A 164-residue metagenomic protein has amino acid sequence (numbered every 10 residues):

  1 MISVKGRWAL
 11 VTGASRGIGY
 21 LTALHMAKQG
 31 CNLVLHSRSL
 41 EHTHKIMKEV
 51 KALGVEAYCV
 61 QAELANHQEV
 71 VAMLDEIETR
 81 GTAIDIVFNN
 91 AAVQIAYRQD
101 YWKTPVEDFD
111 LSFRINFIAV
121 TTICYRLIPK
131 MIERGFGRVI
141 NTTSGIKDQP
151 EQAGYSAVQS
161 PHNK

Functional and structural regions predicted by a protein language model:
W8, S15-G17, S39: Conserved glycine-rich cofactor-binding loop
T12, I84-A92, N116, N141: Rossmann-fold scaffold of SDR-type NAD(P)-dependent oxidoreductases
Q29-I46: Conserved glycine-rich Rossmann-like NAD(P)H-binding loop of the short-chain dehydrogenase/reductase
L40-E41, Q61-M73, V106: The beta1-alpha1 cofactor-binding region of Rossmann-like NAD(H)/NADP(H)-dependent oxidoreductases
V71, Q94-D110, E133, E151-G154: Conserved mid-core segment of classical short-chain dehydrogenase/reductases
Q94, I140-N163: Catalytic loop of short-chain dehydrogenase/reductase
W102-T121, F136, I140, V158 (+1 more regions): Catalytic Tyr-X3-Lys loop
C124-Y125: A short, exposed helix-loop element centered on a Lys and neighboring polar residues
